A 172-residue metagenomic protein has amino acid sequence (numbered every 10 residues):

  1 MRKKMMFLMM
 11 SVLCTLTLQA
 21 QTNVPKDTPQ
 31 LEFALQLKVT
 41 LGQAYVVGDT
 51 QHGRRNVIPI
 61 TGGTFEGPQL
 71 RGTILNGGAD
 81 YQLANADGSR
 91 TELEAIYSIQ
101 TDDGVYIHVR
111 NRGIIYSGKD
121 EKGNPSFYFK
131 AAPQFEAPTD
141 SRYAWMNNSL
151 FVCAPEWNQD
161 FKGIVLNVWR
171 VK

Functional and structural regions predicted by a protein language model:
M1-N23: Bacterial Sec-dependent N-terminal signal peptides
Q21-K172: Beta-strand-enriched cores of mature, soluble protein domains
